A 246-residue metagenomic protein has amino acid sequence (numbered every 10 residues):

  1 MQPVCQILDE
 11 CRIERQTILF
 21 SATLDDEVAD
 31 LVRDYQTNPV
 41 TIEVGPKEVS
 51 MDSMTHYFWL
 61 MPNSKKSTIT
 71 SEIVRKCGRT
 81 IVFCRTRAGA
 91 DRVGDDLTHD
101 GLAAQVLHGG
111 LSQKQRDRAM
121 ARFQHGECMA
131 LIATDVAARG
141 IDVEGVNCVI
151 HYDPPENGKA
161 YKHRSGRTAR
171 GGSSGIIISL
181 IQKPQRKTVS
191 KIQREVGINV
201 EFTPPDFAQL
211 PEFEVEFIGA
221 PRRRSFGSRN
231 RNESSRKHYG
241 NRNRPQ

Functional and structural regions predicted by a protein language model:
M1-P221, R244: Conserved helicase RecA-like core
R222-Q246: Intrinsically disordered, low-complexity RNA-associated tracts
